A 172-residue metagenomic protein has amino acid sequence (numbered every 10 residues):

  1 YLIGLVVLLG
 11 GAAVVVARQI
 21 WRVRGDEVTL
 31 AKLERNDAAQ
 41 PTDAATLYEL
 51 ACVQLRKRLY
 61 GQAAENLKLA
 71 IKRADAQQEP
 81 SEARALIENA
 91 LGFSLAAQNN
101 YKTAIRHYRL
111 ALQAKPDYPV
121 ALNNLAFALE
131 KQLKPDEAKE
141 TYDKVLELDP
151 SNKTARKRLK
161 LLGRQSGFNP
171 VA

Functional and structural regions predicted by a protein language model:
Y1-A39, A45, C52, N66: Long, contiguous interaction/recruitment modules in multidomain scaffold/adaptor proteins
